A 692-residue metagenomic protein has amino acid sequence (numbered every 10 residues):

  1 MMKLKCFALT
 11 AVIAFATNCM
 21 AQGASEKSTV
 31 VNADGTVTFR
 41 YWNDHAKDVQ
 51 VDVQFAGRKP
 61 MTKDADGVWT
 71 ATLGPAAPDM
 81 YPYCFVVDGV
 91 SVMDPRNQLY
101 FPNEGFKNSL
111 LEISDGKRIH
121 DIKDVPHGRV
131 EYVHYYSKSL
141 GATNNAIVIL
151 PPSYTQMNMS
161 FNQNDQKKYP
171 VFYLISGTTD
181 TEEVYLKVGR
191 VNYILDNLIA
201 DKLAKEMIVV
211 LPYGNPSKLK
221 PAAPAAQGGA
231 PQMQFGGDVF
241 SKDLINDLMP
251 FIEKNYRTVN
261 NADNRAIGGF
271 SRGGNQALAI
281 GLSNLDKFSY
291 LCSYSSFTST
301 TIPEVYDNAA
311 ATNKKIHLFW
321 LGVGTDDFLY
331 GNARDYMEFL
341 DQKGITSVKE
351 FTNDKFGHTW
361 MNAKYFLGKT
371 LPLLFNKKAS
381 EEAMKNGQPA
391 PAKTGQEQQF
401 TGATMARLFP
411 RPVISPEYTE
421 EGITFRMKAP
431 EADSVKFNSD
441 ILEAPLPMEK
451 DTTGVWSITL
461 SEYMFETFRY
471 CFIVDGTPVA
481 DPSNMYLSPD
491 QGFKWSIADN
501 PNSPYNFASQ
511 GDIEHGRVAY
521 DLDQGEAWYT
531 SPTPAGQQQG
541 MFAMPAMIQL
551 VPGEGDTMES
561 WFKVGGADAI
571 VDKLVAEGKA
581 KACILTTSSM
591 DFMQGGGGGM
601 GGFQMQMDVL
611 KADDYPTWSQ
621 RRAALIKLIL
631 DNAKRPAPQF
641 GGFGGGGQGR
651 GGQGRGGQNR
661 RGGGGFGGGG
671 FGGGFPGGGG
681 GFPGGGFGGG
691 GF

Functional and structural regions predicted by a protein language model:
M1-A8: Bacterial N-terminal signal peptides that target proteins for export
A8-N18: Bacterial N-terminal signal peptides
C19-G23: Boundary at the C-terminal end of the N-terminal hydrophobic targeting segment
S25-K27, P412-V413: Surface-exposed, proline-enriched loop/turn segments that connect beta strands in immunoglobulin-like
V31-R58, K63-F400, T404-R407, V413-A444 (+1 more regions): Non-catalytic cap/lid and distal C-terminal segments of serine-dependent acyl enzymes
